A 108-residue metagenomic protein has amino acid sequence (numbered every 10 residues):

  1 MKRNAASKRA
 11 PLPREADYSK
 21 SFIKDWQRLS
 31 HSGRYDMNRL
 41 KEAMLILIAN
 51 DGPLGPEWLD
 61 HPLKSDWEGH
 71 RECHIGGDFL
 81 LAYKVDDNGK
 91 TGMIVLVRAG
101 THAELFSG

Functional and structural regions predicted by a protein language model:
M1-L12, R34-M37, C73-L80, K84-G108: Enriched for short, Lys/Arg-rich terminal
M1-L45: Arg/Lys-rich, positively charged N-terminal/basic patches that mediate binding to nucleic acids
R14, A43, L59, G69 (+1 more regions): A generic structural signal for short beta-strands and their flanking turns/coil linkers
E15, S32-G33, L47-N50, L59-D60 (+2 more regions): Intrinsically disordered, low-complexity segments enriched in polar/charged residues with Gly/Pro, especially when
K24, R28, S65, L81 (+1 more regions): Active-site micro-motifs of SAM-dependent methyltransferase domains
I46-C73: A short, surface-exposed loop/turn module that caps and links secondary-structure elements
